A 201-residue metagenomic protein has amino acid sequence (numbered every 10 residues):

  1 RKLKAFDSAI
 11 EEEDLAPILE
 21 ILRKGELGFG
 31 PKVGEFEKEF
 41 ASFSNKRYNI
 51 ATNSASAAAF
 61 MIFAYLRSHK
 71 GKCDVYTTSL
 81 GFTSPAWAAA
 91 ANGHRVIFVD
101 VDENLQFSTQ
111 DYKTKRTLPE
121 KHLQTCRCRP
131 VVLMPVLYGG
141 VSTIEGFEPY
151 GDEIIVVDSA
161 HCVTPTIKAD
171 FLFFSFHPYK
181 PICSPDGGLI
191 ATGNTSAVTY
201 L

Functional and structural regions predicted by a protein language model:
R1-H69: Conserved PLP-binding active-site segment in aminotransferase class I/II-type PLP enzymes
E12, A16, E20-R23, G34-N45 (+4 more regions): Replace "anionic and nucleotidyl ligands
N49, C73-V75, L133: Conserved hydrophobic helix-helix packing surfaces used for dimerization/oligomerization
A51, F98-D100, F173-S175: Structural signal for conserved beta-strand scaffold positions within catalytic alpha/beta enzyme cores
S56, F82, V163: Conserved SAM/SAH-binding loop
F60-C126: Conserved PLP-anchoring active-site segment centered on the Schiff-base-forming lysine
E103-S184, L189-A197: Active-site phosphate-binding strand-loop segment of PLP-dependent enzymes
